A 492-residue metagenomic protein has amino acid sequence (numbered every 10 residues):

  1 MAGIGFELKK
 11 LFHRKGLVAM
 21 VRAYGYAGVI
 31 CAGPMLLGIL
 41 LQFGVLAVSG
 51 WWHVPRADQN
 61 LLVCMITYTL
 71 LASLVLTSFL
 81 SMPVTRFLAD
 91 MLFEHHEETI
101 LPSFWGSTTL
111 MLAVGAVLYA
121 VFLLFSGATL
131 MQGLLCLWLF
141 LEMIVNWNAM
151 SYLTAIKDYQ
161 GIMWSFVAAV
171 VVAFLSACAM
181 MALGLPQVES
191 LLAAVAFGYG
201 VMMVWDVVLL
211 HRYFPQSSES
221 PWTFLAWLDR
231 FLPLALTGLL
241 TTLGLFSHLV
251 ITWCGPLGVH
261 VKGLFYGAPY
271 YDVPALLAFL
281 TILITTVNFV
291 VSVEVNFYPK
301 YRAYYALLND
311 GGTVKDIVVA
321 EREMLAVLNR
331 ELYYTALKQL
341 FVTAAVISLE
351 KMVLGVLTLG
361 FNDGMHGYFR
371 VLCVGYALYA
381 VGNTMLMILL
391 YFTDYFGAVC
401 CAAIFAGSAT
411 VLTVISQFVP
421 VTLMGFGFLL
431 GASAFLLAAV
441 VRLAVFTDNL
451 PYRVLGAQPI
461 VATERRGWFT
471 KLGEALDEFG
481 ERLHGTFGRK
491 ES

Functional and structural regions predicted by a protein language model:
M1-L41, N60, C64, L225-L234 (+1 more regions): N-terminal membrane topogenesis motif
M20-L36, M163, S220-S247, L332-F341: Hydrophobic faces of transmembrane alpha-helices in multi-pass small-molecule transporters and flippases across diverse
V63-A89, T242, F246, A275-K300: Small-residue-rich midsections of specific transmembrane alpha-helices
L92-F104, D272-V356: Specific pore-lining/lateral-gate transmembrane helices of multi-pass inner-membrane transport and insertion machines
S126-C136, R322-Y333, V346-C373, A377: Interfacial segments at transmembrane-helix termini and the short loops linking adjacent helices
I144-W164, V374-C401: Membrane-interface junctions at transmembrane-helix termini in multi-pass inner-membrane proteins
S165-H211, T422-V445: Hydrophobic alpha-helical transmembrane segments
A194-G198, M202-E294: Transmembrane helical elements of multi-pass membrane transporters/channels
